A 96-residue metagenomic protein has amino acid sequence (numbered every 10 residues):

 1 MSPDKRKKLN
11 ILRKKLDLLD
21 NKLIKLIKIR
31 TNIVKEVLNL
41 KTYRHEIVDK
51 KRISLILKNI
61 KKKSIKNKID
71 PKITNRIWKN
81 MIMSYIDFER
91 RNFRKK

Functional and structural regions predicted by a protein language model:
M1-K96: Domain-level signature for soluble enzymes in the chorismate/prephenate branch of the shikimate pathway
